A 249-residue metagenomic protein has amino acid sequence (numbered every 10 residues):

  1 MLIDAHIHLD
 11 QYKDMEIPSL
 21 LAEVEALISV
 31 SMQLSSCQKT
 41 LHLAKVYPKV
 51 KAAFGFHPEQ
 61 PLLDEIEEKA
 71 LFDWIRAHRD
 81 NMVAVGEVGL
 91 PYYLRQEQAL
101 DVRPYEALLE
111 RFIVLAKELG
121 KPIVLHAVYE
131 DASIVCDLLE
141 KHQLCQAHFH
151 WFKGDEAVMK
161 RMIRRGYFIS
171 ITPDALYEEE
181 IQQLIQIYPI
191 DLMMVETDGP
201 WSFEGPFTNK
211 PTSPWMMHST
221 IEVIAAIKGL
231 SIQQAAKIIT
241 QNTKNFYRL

Functional and structural regions predicted by a protein language model:
M1-L249: Mid-domain alpha/beta scaffold segments of enzyme catalytic cores
